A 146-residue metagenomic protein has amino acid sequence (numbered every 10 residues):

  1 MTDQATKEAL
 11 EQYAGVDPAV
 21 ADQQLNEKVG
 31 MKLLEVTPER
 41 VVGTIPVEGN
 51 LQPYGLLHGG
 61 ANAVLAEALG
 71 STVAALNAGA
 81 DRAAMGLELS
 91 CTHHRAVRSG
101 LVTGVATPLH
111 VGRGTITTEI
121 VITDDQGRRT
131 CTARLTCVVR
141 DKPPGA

Functional and structural regions predicted by a protein language model:
M1-A146: Terminal targeting signals and extreme-terminal segments of soluble enzymes
